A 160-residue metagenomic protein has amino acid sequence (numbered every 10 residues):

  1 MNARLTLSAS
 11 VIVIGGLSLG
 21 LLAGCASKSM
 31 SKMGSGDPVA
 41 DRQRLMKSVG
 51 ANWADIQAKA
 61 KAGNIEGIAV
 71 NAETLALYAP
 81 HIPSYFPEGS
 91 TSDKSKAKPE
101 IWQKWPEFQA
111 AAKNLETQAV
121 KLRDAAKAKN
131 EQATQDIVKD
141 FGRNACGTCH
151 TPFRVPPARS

Functional and structural regions predicted by a protein language model:
N2-G15: Bacterial N-terminal signal peptides that target proteins for export
G20-G24: C-terminal motif of bacterial Sec signal peptides marking the signal peptidase cleavage site
K28-I65, E73-S160: Sequence context surrounding c-type heme c attachment/ligation sites in exported
